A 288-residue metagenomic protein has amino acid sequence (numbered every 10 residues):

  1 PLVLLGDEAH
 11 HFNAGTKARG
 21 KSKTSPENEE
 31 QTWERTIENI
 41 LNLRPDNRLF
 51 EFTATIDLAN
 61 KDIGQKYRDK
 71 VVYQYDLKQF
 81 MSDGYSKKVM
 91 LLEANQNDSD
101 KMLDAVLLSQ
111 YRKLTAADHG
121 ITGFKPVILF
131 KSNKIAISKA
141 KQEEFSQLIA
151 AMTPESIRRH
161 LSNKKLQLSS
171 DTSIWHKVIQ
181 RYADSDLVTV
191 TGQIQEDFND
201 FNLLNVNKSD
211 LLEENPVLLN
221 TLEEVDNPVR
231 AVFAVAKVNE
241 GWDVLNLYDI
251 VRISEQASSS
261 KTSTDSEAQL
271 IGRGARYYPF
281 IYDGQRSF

Functional and structural regions predicted by a protein language model:
L2-V3, P45-F50, P228-R230: Loop/turn-to-beta-strand initiation segments
L4-A9, G20, T115-V232, K261: Conserved C-terminal RecA-like helicase domain
E8, F52-I56, V235-K237, I253-S254: A short beta-strand-to-loop transition that corresponds to the Sensor-1 phosphate-sensing loop of AAA+ P-loop ATPases
A9-K17, N239: Catalytic acidic motif of RecA-like/P-loop NTPases
A14-D83: Post-DEXD/H (motif II) to motif III coupling segment of the RecA-like Helicase ATP-binding lobe
T16-A18, S25-W33, D69, E93-K113 (+5 more regions): Phosphate/oxyanion-binding active-site loops and adjacent basic polyanion-contact surfaces
T55, D69-G123, F130-I135: Inter-lobe coupling linker of SF2 helicases/translocases
V206-F288: Conserved RecA-like P-loop NTPase helicase motor core
